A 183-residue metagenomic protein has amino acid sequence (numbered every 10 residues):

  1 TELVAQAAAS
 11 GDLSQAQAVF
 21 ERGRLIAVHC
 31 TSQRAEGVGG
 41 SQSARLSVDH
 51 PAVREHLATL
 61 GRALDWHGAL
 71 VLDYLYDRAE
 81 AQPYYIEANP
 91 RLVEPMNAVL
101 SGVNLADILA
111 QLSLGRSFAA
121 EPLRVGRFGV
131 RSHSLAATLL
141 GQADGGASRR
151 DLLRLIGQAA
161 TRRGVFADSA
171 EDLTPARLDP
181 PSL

Functional and structural regions predicted by a protein language model:
T1-G39, R45-H56, L75-Y76, Q82-Y85: Phosphate-binding site of ATP-dependent enzymes
V4, A69-V71, A119-V125: Flexible, glycine/charged-enriched surface loops at secondary-structure junctions
A16-A18, L64-M96: Conserved metal-phosphate-binding beta-hairpin within the catalytic cores of diverse ATP-dependent phosphoryl-transfer
R34-R45, N89-V103: Glycine-rich phosphate/pyrophosphate-binding beta-alpha loops
H50-V53, H67, G102: Hydrophobic alpha-helical segments and helix-packing faces
L60: Catalytic core of tubulin tyrosine ligase-like
S101-L112: C-terminal, active-site-flanking charged/polar segments
Q111-L183: Peripheral (often C-terminal) accessory segments that flank ATP-dependent C-N-forming ligase machineries
